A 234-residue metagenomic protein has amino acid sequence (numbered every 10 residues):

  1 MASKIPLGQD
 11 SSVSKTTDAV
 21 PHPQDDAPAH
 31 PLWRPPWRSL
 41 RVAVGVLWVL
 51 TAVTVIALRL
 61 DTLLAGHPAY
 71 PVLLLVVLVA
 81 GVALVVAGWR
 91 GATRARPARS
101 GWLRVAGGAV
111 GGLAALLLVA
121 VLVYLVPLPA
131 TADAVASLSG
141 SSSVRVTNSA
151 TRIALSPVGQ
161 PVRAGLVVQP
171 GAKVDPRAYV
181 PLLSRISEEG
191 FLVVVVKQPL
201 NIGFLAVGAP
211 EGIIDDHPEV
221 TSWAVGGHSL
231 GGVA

Functional and structural regions predicted by a protein language model:
R41-A92: Membrane-embedded alpha-helical segments of integral membrane proteins
A98-P127: Internal/C-terminal transmembrane anchor helices
A120-V162: N-terminal signal-anchor transmembrane helix
V162-G171: Short beta-strand element of the alpha/beta-hydrolase
D175-L182: The serine-hydrolase catalytic nucleophile loop
L183-G203: Conserved alpha/beta-hydrolase
G208-S222: Conserved acidic catalytic loop of the alpha/beta-hydrolase fold
G226-G232: Gly/Ala-rich beta-loop-alpha elbow adjacent to hydrolase catalytic centers
